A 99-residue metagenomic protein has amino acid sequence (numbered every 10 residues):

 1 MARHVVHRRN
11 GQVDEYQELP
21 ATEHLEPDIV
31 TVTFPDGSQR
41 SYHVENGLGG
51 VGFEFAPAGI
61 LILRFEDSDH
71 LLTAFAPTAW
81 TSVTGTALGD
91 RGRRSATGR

Functional and structural regions predicted by a protein language model:
M1-R99: Eukaryotic intrinsically disordered, low-complexity regulatory linkers and tails enriched in Ser/Thr/Pro
